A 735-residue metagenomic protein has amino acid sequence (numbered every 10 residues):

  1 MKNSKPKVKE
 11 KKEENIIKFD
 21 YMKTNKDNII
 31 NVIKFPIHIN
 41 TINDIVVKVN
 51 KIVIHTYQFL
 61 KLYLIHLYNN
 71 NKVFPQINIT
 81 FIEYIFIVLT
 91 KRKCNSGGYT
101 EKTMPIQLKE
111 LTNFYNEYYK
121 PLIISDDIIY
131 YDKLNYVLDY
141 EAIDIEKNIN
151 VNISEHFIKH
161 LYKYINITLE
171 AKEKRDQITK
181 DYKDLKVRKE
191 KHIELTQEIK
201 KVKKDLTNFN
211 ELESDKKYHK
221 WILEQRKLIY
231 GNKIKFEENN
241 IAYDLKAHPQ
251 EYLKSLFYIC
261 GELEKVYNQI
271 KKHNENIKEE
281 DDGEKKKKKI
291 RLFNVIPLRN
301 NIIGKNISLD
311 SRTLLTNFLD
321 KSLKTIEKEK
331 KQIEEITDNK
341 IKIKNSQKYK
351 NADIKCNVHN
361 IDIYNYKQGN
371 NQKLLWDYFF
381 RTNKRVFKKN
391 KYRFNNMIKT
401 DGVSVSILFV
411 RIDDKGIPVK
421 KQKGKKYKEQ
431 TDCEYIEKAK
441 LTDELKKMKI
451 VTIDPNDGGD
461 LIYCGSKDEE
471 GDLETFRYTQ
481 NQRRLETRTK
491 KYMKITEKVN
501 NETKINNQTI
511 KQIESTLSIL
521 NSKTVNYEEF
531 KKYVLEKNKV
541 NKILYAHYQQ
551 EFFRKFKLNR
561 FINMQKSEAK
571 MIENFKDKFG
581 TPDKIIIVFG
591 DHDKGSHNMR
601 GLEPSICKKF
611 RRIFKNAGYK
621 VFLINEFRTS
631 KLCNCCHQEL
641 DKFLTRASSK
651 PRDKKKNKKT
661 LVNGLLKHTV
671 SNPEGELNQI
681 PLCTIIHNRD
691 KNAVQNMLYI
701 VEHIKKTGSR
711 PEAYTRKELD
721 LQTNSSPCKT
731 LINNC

Functional and structural regions predicted by a protein language model:
K2-K289, F293-C735: Positively charged, helix-rich recognition surfaces that bind polyanionic ligands
